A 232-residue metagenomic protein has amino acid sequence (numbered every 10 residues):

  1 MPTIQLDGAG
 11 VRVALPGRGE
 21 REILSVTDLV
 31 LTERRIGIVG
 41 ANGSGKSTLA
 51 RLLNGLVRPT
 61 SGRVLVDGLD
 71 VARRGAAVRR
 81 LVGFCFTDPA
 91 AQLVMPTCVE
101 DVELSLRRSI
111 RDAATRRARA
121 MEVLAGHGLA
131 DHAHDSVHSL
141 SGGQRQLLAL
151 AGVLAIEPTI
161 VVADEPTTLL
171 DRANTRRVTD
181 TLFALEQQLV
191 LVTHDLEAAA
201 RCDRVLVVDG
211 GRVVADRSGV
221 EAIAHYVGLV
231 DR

Functional and structural regions predicted by a protein language model:
M1-L6, G10-V26, R74-G75: A short, flexible loop at the N-terminus of ABC-type nucleotide-binding domains that lies
N54: Helix-to-loop junction immediately C-terminal to a conserved catalytic motif
G62-R73, V78: Conserved ABC transporter NBD signature motif
A114-H132: Conserved ABC ATPase "signature" region
S136-L140, Q144: Conserved ABC ATPase signature
V161-E165: Catalytic Walker B motif of ABC-type/P-loop ATPase nucleotide-binding domains
R212-R232: Conserved beta-strand-loop-alpha-helix hinge in the C-terminal portion of ABC ATPase nucleotide-binding domains
